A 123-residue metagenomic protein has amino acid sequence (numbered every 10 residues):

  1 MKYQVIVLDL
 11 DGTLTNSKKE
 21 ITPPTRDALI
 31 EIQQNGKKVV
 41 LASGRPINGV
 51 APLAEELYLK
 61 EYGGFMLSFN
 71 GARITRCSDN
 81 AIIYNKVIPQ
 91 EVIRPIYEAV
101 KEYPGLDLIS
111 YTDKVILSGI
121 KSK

Functional and structural regions predicted by a protein language model:
M1-Y3, G36, G63, G105: A general structural motif
K2-K19, I96: Asp-based phosphoryl-transfer active-site loop
Y3-Q4, I30, K101: Solvent-exposed, well-ordered amphipathic alpha-helical segments that flank/support binding or catalytic loops
Q4, Q33-Q34, Q90: Residue-identity detector for glutamine
D11-D79: Alpha-helical substrate-recognition element adjacent to the catalytic core
A54, A72-K123: HAD-like small-molecule phosphatases
